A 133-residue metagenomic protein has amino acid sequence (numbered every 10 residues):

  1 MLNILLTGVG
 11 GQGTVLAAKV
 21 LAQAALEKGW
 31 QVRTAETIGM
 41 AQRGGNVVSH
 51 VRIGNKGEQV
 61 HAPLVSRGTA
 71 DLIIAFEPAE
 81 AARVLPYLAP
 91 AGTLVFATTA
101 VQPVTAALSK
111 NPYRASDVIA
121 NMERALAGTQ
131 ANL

Functional and structural regions predicted by a protein language model:
M1-L133: Active-site cofactor/cluster-binding pocket
